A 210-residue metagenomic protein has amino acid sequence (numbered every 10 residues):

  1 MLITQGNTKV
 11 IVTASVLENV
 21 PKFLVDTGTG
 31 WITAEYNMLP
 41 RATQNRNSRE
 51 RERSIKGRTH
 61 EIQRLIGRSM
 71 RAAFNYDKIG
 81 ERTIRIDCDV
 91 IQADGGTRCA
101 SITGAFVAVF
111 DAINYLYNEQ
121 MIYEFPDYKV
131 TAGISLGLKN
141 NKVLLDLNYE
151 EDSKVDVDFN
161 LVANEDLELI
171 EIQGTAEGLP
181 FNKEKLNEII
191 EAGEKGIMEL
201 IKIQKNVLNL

Functional and structural regions predicted by a protein language model:
M1, T103, E191: Short alpha-helical basic/polar micro-motif
L2-I79, L169, Q173-F181, K185-L186: Glycine-rich, flexible beta-strand/loop modules in the N-terminal catalytic cores of phosphate-handling
W31, S69-F74, V109-L116, I197: Conserved NTP-handling cores and scaffolds of large molecular machines
R64, R85-Y115: Conserved mixed alpha/beta catalytic, RNA-binding, or beta-rich assembly cores of soluble enzyme, regulatory
K78, G96-A100, F110-A112, M121-L210: A structural signal for small-residue-enriched, beta-sheet-centric alpha/beta enzyme cores and oligomeric scaffold folds
E81-T83: Outer-membrane beta-barrel architecture
